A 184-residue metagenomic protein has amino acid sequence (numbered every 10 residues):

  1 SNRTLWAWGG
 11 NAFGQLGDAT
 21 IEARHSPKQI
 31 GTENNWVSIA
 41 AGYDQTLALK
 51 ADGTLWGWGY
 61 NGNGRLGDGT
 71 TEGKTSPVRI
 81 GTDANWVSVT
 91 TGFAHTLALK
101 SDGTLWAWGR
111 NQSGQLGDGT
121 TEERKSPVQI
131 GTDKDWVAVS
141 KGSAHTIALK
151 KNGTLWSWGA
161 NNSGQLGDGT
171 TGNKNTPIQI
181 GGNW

Functional and structural regions predicted by a protein language model:
S1-T4, N34-S38, A51-T54, N85-T90 (+5 more regions): Tandem repeat domain/solenoid detector
W6-S26, W58-S76, G109-S126, G159-T176: Short glycine/serine- and acidic-residue-enriched loop/turn motifs that recur at repeat junctions
A7, Q45-A48, G57, H95-A98 (+3 more regions): Conserved core positions of repeat-based scaffolds
E22, E33-W36, E72, D83-W86 (+3 more regions): Short coil/turn segments at the loop-to-beta-strand junctions that recur within blades of beta-propeller repeat folds
Q29, A41, L49, R79 (+6 more regions): Residue-level recognition of a conserved intra-blade site in WD40 beta-propeller repeats
I30-T32, N61, I80-T82, N111 (+3 more regions): Short loop/turn motifs that cap or connect beta-strands within the blades of beta-propeller-type repeat domains
W36, Y43-T46, W86, F93-T96 (+3 more regions): Conserved positions at the start
